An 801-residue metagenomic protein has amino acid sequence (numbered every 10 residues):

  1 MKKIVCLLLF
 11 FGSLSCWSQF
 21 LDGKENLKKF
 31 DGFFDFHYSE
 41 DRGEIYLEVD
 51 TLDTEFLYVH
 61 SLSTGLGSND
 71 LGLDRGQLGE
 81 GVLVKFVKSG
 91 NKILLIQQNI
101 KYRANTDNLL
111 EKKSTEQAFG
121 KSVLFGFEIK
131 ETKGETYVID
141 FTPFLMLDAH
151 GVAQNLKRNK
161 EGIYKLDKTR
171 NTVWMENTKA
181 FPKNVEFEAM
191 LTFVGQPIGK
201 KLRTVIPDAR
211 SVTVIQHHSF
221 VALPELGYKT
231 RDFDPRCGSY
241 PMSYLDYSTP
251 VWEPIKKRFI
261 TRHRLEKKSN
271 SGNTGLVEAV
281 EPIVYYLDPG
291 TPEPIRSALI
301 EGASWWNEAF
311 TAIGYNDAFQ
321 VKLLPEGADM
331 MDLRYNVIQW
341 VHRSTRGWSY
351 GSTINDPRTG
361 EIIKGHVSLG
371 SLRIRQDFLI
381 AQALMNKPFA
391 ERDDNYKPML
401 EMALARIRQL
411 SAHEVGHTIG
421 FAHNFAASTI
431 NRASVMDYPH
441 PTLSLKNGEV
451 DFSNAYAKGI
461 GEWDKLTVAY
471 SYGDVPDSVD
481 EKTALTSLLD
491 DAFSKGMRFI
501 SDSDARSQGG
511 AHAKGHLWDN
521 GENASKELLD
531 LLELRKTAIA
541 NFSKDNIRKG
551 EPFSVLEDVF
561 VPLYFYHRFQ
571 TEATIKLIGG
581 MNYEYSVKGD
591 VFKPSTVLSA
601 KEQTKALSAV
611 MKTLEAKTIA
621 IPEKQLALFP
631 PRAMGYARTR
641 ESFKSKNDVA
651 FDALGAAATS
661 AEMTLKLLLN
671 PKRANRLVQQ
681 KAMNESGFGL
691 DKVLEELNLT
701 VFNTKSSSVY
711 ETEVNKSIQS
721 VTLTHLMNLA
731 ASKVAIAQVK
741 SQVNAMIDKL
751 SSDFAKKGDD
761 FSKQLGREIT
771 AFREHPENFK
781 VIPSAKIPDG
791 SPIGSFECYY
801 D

Functional and structural regions predicted by a protein language model:
M1-F20: Bacterial Sec-dependent N-terminal signal peptides
Q19-T291, A309, L323-Q376, A381-P398 (+3 more regions): Auxiliary tRNA-acceptor-end handling modules of aminoacyl-tRNA synthetases
D53, Q77, P254, P289 (+6 more regions): Soluble non-cytosolic domains of exported or imported proteins
T54, P294-A318: Zn2+-dependent metallopeptidase catalytic core
S304-Y315, G416-H417, F421, P441 (+2 more regions): Sec-exported extracytoplasmic/periplasmic mature domains
L323-H342, A405-I460: The catalytic-center signature of Zn2+-dependent metalloproteases
N355, E361-L369, S411-I419, L466-V479: Extended catalytic-interface subdomain
I430-D801: Conserved catalytic/binding loops enriched for acidic/polar residues
